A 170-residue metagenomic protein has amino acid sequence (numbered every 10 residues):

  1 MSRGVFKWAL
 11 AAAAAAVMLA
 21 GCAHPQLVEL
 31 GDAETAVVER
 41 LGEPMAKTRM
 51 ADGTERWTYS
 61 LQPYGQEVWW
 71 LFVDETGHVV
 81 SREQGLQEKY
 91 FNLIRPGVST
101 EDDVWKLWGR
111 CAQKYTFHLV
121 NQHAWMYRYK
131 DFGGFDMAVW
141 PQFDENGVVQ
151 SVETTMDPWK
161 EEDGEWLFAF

Functional and structural regions predicted by a protein language model:
M1-L10: Bacterial N-terminal signal peptides that target proteins for export
L19-G21: C-terminal motif of bacterial Sec signal peptides marking the signal peptidase cleavage site
A23-F170: Residues within mature, well-folded domains
